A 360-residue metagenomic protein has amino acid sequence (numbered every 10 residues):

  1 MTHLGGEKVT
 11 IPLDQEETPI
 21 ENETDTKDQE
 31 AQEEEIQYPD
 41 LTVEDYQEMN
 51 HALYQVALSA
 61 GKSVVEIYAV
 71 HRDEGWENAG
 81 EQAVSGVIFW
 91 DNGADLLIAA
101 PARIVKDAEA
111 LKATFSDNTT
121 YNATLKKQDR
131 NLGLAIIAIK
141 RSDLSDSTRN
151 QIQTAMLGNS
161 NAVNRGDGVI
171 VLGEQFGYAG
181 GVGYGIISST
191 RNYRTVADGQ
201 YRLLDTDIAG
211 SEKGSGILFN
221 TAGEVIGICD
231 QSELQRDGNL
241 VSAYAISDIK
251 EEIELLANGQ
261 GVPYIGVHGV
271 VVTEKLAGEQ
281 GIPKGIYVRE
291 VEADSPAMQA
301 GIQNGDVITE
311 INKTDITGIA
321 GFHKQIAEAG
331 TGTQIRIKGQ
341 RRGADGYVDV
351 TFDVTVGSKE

Functional and structural regions predicted by a protein language model:
M1-H71, G75-W76, A110-K112, D143-S145 (+1 more regions): N-terminal targeting leaders that route proteins to membranes or the secretory/organellar pathways
H3-K8, D91-A135, I139-S142, Q151: Catalytic-histidine neighborhood of serine endopeptidases, predominantly the chymotrypsin-like S1/PA family
D40, A52, V225-P283, Y347 (+1 more regions): C-terminal cap/linker of serine protease catalytic domains
Y46-Q55, Y68-P101, T120-N122, T154-M156 (+3 more regions): A conserved glycine-rich beta-strand in the N-terminal activation segment of trypsin-fold
E74-G80, R130-L132, D143-T148, T190-L204 (+3 more regions): Gly/Ser-enriched beta-turn/beta-hairpin loop segments
A79-G80, A108-E109, L144, R149-I152 (+3 more regions): Active-site loop architecture of trypsin-fold serine endopeptidases
M156-A179: Short glycine/Trp-rich loop-beta-loop segment that forms part of the substrate-binding cleft
A209-E212, N258-Q325, T333-Q334, K338-E360: PDZ/PDZ-like groove recognition
